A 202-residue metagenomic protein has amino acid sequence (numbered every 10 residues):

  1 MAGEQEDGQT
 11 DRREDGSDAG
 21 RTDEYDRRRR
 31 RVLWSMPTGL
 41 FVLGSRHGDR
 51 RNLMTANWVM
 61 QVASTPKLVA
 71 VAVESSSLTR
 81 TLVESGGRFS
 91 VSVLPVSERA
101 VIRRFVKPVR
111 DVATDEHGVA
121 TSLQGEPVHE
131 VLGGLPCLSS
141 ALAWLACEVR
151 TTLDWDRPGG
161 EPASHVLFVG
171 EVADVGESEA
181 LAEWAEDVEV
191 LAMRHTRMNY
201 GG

Functional and structural regions predicted by a protein language model:
A2-G202: Basic, polyanion-binding surface patches
